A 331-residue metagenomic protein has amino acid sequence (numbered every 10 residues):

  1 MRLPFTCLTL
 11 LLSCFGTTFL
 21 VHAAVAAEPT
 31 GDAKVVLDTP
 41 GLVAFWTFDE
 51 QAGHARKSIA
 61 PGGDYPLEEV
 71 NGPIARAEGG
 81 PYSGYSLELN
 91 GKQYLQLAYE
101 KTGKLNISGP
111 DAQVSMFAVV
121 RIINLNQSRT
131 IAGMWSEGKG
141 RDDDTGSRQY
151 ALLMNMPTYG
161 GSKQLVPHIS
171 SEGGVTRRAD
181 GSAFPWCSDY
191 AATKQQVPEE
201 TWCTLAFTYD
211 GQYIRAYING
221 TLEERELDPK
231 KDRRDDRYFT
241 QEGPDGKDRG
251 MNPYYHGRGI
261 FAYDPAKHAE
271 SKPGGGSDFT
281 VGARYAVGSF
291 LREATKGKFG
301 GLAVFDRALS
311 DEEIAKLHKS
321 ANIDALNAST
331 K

Functional and structural regions predicted by a protein language model:
R2-L3: Bacterial Sec-dependent N-terminal signal peptides
T6-H22: Bacterial N-terminal signal peptides
V25-K331: Extracellular glycan-associated modules
